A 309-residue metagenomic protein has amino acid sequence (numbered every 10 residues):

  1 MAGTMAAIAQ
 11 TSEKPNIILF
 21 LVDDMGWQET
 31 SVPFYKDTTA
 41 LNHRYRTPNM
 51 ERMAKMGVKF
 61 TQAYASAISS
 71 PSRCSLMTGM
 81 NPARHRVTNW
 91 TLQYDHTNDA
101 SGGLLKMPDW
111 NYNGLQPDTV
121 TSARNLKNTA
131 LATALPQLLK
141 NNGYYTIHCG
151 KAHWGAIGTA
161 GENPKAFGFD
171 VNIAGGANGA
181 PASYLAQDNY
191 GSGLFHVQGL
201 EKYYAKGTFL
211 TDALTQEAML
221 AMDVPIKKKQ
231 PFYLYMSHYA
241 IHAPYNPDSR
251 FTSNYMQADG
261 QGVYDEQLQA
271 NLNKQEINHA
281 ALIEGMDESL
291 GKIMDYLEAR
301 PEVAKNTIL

Functional and structural regions predicted by a protein language model:
M1-E13: Bacterial Sec-dependent N-terminal signal peptides
Q10-V58, A152: Active-site-proximal N-terminal segment of extracellular/periplasmic enzymes that hydrolyze or transfer
L19, P48-E51, T133, Q137-N141 (+4 more regions): Solvent-exposed, polar/charged alpha-helical surfaces in well-ordered, non-transmembrane soluble domains, broadly
Q28-F34, A65, S72-S75, R86-W90 (+5 more regions): Short, solvent-exposed loop/turn and secondary-structure capping segments
D37-R73, G79-R84, Y145-I147, F167-G176 (+1 more regions): Short, structured active-site-proximal loop/turn typified by the sulfatase FGly-forming signature C/S-X-P-X-R
L92-Y145, A152-P247, D265-N273, I277-A280: Formylglycine-dependent
P231, S237-H238, L282-L309: Metal-dependent active-site segment of extracytoplasmic phospho-/sulfohydrolases and closely related
